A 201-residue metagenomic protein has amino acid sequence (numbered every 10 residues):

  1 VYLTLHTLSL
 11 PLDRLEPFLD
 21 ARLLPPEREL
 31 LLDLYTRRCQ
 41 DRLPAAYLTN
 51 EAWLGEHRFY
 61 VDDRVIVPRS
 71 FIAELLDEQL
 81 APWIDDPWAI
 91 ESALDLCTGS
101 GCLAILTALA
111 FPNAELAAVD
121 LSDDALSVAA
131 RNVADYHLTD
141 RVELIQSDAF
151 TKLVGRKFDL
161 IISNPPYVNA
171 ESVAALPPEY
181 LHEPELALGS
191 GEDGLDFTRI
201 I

Functional and structural regions predicted by a protein language model:
V1-A46: N-terminal accessory segments
H6, A110, D135: Active-site catalytic microenvironments for nucleophilic, acid-base chemistry
S9, V65-I66, Y167: Active-site/binding-pocket entry motifs
L19, D62-D63, N164: A secondary-structure boundary/capping signal
L24-R28, I66-R69, G191-L195: Short, solvent-exposed loop/helix junctions and linker helices that flank or host conserved functional motifs
E29-P112, L116, L121-V128: SAM-dependent Rossmann-like transferase core, predominantly class I methyltransferases with a strong bias toward
N113-E115, V119-I201: S-adenosylmethionine
